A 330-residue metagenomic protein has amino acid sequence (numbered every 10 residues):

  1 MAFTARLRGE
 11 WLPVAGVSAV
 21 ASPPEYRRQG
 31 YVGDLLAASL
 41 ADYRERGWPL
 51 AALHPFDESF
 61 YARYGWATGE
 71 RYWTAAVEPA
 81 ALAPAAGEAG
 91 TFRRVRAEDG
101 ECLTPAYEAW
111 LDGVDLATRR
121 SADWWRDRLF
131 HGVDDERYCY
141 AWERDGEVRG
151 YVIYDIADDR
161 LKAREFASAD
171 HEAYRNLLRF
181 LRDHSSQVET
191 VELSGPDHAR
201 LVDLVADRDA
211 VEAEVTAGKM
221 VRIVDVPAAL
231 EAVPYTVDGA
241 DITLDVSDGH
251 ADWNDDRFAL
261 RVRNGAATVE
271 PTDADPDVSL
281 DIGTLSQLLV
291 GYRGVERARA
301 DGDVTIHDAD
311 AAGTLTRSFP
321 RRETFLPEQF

Functional and structural regions predicted by a protein language model:
M1, A15, V20, Y140 (+1 more regions): Conserved GNAT-family N-acetyltransferase fold
M1-E10, Y154-D159: Acetyl-CoA-dependent GNAT
Y26-L35, E172-N176: Conserved acetyl-CoA pyrophosphate-binding loop and the N-cap/start of the following alpha-helix in GNAT-like
L36, Y43-P55, S186-P196: Conserved GNAT acetyl-CoA-binding A-motif
E45-P49, P55-W73, H198-E214: Conserved active-site alpha-helix within GNAT-family acetyltransferase domains
P79-A97: Conserved N-terminal entry element of GNAT/NAT acetyltransferase domains
T91-F330: Intrinsically disordered, low-complexity, positively biased terminal segments
